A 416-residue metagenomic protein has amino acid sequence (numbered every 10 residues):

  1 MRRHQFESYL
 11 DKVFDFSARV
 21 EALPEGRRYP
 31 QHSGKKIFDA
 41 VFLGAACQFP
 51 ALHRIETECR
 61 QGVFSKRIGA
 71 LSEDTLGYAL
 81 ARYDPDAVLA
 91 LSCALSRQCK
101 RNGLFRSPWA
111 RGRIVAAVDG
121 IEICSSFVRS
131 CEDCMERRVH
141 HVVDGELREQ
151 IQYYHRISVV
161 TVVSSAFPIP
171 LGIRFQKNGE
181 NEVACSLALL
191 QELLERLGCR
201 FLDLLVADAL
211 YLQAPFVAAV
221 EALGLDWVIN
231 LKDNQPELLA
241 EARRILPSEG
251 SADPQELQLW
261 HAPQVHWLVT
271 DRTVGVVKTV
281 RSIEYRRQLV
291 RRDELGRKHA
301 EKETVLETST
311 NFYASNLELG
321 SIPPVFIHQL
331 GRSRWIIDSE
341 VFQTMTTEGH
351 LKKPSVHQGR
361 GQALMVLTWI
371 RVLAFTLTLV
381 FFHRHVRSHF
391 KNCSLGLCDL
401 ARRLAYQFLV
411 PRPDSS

Functional and structural regions predicted by a protein language model:
M1-H4, F16-E21, Q255-R272, T346-S416: A short, flexible helix-boundary coil/loop motif
R3-D39: Basic, short loop/linker segments at the boundary and entry of helix-turn-helix/winged-helix-like folds
F6-Y9, I55, R60, S321-H357: Short amphipathic alpha-helical "interface-anchor" segments enriched in bulky aromatics
R28-S96, S164, V220: Short, positively charged, Gly/Tyr-enriched micro-motifs that form contact patches at catalytic or ligand/partner
A40, I55, S72-L76, G112-S126 (+7 more regions): Short, conserved catalytic/metal-binding motifs centered on acidic residues
G77-S165: Active-site-proximal, Lys/Arg-enriched surface segment that forms a nucleic-acid-binding/basic interface patch
R138-F201: Electropositive, glycine- and tryptophan-enriched low-complexity nucleic-acid-binding patches
I229-R334: An anionic, glycine-rich sequence signature occurring as long contiguous blocks
